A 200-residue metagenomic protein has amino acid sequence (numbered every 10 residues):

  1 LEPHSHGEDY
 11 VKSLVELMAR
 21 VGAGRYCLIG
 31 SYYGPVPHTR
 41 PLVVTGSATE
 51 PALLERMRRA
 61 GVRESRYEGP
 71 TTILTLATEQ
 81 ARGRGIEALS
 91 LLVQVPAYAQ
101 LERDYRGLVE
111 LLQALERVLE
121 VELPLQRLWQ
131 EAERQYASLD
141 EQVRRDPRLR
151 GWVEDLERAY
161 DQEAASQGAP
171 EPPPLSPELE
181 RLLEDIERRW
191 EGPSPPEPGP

Functional and structural regions predicted by a protein language model:
L1-R25, Y33-P200: Accessory terminal and edge-of-domain segments that mediate assembly/interaction and cofactor placement around
